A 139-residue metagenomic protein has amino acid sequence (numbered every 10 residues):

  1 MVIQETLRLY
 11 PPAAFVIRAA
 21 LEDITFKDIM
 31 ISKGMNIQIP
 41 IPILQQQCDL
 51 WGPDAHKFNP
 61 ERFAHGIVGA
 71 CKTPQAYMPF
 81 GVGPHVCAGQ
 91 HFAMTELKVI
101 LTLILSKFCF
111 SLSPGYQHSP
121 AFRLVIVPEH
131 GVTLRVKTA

Functional and structural regions predicted by a protein language model:
M1-K27: Conserved cytochrome P450 K-helix E-x-x-R motif and the immediately C-terminal K′/meander segment
I3-L7, N59, G81, K98-S106: Amphipathic alpha-helical interaction motifs in eukaryotic regulatory proteins
N36, I43-L44, P84-H85, V99 (+1 more regions): Conserved beta-strand elements of beta-rich interaction domains across eukaryotes, especially beta-propellers
I37, Q90-V127: Cytochrome P450 heme-binding "Cys pocket" and the immediately downstream C-terminal segment
I39-V68: Conserved cytochrome P450 K-helix/beta-meander segment immediately N-terminal to the heme-binding cysteine loop
P42, C109, V125-A139: C-terminal helix/juxtamembrane-tail motif
F63-L97, P120: Cytochrome P450 heme-thiolate "Cys pocket" and heme-binding signature region
